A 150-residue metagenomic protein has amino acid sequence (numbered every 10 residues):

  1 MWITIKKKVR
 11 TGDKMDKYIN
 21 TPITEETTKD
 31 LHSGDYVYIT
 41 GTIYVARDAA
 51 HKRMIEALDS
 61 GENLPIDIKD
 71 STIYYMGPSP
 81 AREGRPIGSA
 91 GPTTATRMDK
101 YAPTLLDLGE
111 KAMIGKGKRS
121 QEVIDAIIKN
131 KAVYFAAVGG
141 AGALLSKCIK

Functional and structural regions predicted by a protein language model:
M1-K14: Short, Lys/Arg-enriched N-terminal segments with co-localized hydrophobic residues within the first ~10-30 amino acids
M15-I23: Short, structured beta-strand/loop micro-motifs enriched in basic residues and often containing a Trp
K17, V37, T72: A broad, low-specificity signal marking well-ordered, structured residues that form hydrophobic/aromatic
V45-A46, A50-K150: Feature captures the catalytic cores and cofactor-binding loops of soluble hydro-lyases/lyases that act on carboxylate
